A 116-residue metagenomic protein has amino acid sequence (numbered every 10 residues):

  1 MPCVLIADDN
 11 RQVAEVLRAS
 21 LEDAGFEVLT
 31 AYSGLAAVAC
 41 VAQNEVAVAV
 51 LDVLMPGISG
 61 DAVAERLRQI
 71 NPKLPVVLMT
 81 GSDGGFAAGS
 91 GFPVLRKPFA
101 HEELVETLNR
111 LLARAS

Functional and structural regions predicted by a protein language model:
E15-D23: Charged docking surfaces used in two-component/phosphorelay signaling
T30-V48: Acidic, metal-coordinating helix/loop segments flanking the phosphotransfer/catalytic sites of two-component signaling
S33-A36, I58-V63: Acidic catalytic/metal-coordinating carboxylates
A42-N44, R66-L74, G85-F86: Conserved phosphotransfer cores of two-component systems
D52: Active-site residues of response regulator receiver
M55: Receiver (REC) domain active-site loop signature in two-component systems and cognate sites in sensor histidine kinases
V77-T80: Hydrophobic/aromatic residues positioned on beta-strands within the core alpha/beta folds
F99-L112, S116: C-terminal output helix
